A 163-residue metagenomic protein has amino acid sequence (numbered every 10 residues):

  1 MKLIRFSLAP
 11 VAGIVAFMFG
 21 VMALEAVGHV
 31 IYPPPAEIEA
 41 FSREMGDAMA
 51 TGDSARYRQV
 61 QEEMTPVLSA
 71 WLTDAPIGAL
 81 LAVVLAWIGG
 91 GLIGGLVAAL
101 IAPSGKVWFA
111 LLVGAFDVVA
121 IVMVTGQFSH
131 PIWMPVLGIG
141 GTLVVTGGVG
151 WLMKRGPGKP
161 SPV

Functional and structural regions predicted by a protein language model:
M1-V163: Juxtamembrane/disordered regions of integral membrane proteins
